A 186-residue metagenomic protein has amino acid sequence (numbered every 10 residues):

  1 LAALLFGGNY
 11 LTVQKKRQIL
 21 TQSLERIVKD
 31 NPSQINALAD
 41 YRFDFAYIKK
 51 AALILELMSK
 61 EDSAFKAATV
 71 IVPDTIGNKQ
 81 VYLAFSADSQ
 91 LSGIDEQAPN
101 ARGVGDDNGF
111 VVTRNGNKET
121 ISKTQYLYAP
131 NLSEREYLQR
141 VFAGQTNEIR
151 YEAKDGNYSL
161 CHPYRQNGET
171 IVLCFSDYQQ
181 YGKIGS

Functional and structural regions predicted by a protein language model:
L1-Y10: N-terminal alpha-helical membrane-insertion module
N9-T21, D30-A39, D44-Y47: Membrane-proximal amphipathic alpha-helices that sit immediately adjacent to an N-terminal transmembrane/signal-anchor
I27-D30, E61: Structured segments of extracytoplasmic/periplasmic soluble domains in secreted or envelope-associated proteins
N36-S186: Extracytosolic and intramembrane catalytic regions of membrane-associated proteins in envelope/secretory systems
